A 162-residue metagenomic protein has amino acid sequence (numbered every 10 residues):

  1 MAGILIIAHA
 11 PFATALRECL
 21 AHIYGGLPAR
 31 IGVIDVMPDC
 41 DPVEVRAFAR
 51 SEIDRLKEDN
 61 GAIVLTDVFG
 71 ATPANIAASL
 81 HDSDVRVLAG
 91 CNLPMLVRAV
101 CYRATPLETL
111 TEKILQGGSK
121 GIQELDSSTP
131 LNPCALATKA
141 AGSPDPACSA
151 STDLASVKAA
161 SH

Functional and structural regions predicted by a protein language model:
M1-H162: N-terminal loops that bind phosphate or other acidic moieties and the adjacent beta-alpha structural core
